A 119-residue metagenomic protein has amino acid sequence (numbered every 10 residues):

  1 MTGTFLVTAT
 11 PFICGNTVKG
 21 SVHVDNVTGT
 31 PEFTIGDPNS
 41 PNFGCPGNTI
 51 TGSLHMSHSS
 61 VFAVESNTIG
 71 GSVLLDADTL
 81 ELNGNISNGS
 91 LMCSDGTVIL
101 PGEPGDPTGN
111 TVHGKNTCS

Functional and structural regions predicted by a protein language model:
T2, T8, C14-G15, K19 (+13 more regions): Feature marks extracellular polysaccharide-active and adherence modules
P11-F12, F43-G44, F62, L80 (+1 more regions): A generic structured-segment signal
T28-G29, S59: Short, solvent-exposed linear patches
T34-N39, G84, I99-P107: Short, surface-exposed beta-strand/strand-loop-strand elements in extracellular ectodomains
P101, T108-S119: Long terminal segments
